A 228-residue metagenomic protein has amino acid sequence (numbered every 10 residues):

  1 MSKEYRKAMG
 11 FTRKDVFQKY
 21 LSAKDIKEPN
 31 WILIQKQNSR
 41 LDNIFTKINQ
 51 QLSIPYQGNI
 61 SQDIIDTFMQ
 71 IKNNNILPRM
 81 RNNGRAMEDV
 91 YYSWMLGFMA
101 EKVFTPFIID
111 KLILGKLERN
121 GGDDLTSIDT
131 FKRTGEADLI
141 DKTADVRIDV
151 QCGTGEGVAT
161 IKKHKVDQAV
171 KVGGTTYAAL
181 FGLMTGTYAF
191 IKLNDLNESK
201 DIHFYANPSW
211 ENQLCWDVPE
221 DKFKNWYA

Functional and structural regions predicted by a protein language model:
M1-I113: Interdomain/boundary linker segments immediately adjacent to catalytic/signaling cores
A23, K27, Q151-E198: Catalytic cores of nucleic-acid endonucleases
V90-W94, T105-K142: A short acidic/basic microdomain associated with nuclease active sites
A100, F131-K132, T160-I161: Short, glycine/acidic-rich beta->alpha junctions
I113, K142-D145, V172-T176: Short glycine/proline-enriched coil/turn segments at helix->beta-strand junctions
A137-T154: Conserved catalytic cores of phosphodiester-cleaving nucleases, focusing on short active-site segments
G182-A228: Domain-level recognition of nuclease-like catalytic cores that cleave nucleotide substrates
